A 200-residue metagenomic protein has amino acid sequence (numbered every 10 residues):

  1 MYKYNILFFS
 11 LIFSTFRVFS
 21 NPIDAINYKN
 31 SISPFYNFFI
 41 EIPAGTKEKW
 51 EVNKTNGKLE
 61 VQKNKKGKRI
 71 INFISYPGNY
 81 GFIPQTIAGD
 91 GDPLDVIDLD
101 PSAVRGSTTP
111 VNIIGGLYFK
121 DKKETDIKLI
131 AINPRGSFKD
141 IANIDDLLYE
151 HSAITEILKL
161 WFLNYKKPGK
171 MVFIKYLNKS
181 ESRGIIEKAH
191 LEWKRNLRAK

Functional and structural regions predicted by a protein language model:
Y2-S20: Classical Sec-dependent N-terminal signal peptides that target proteins to the secretory pathway
F19-K200: Hydrophobic N-terminal alpha-helices or hydrophobic patches in metabolic proteins across all domains of life
